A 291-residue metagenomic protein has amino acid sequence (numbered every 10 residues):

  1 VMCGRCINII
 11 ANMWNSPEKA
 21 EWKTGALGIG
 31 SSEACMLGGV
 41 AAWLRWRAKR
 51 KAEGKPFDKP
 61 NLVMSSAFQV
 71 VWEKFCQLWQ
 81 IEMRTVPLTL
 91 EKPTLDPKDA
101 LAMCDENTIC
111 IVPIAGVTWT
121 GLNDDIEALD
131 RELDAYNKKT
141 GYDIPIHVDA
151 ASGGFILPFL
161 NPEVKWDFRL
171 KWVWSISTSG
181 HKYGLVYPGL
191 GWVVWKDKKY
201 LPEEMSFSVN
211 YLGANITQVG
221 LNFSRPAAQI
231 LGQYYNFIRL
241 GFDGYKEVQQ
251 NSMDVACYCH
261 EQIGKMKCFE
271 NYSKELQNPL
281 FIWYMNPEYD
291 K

Functional and structural regions predicted by a protein language model:
V1-E33, R45, K49: Conserved N-terminal alpha-helix of the aminotransferase class I/II PLP-enzyme fold
C3-A11, F68-E73, D96-C104, N222-Q229 (+1 more regions): Structured alpha-helical segments in the cores of large, soluble enzyme domains
C3-N8, M36-W43, E73, E127-D130 (+3 more regions): Predominant activation on well-ordered alpha-helical scaffold segments within soluble catalytic domains
P17-A20, R47-P56, D243-E247: Inter-helical turn/loop segments and adjacent helix faces that build the functional surface of alpha-helical bundle
A20-W22, F57, S273-L280: Short Gly/Ser/Thr- and Asp/Glu-enriched loop/turn motifs at secondary-structure junctions
A26, G30-P202: Conserved PLP-enzyme active-site core in the AAT-like
V117, F159-Q277, Y284-N286: Active-site C-terminal subdomain of aminotransferase-like
E288-K291: Short, conserved charged micro-motifs
